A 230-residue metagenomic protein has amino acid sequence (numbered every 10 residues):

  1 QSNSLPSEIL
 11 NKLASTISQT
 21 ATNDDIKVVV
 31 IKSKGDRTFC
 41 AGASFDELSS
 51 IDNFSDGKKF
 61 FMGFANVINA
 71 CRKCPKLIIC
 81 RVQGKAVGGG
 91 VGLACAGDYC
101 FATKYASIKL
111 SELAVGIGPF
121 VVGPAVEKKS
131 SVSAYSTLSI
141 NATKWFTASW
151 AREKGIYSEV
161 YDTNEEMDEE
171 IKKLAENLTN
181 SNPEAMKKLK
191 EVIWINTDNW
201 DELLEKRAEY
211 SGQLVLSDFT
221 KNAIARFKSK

Functional and structural regions predicted by a protein language model:
Q1-K32, N69: Conserved CoA-thioester-binding segment of acyl-CoA-metabolizing enzymes
E8-A14, G63, A70, E170 (+2 more regions): Charged catalytic carboxylate motif
L10, F45, F64, G123 (+4 more regions): A general structural signal for well-ordered alpha-helical segments in protein cores
N11, S33-V67, A86: Glycine- (often His-adjacent) and acidic-residue-rich active-site loop that binds/positions the CoA thioester
K12-L13, I31, S44, L77 (+4 more regions): Terminal peptide-recognition signature
N23, I51, C74-P75: Acidic-histidine catalytic/liganding microenvironments
D24, D36, A142-S149, E165 (+1 more regions): C-terminal alpha-helix plus adjacent terminal tail
A70-S181: Crotonase-fold acyl-CoA enzyme core
